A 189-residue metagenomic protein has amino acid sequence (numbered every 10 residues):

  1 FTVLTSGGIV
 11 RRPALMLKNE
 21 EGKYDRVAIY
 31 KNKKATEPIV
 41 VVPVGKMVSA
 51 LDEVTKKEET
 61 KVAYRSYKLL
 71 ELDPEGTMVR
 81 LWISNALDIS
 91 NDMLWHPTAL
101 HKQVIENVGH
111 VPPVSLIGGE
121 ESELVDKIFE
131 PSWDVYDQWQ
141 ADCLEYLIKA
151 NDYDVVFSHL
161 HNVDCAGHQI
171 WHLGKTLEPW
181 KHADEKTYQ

Functional and structural regions predicted by a protein language model:
F1-A183: His/Asp/Glu-rich, glycine-adjacent segments that coordinate divalent cations and/or stabilize oxyanion chemistry on
Q189: Metal-dependent active-site segment of extracytoplasmic phospho-/sulfohydrolases and closely related
